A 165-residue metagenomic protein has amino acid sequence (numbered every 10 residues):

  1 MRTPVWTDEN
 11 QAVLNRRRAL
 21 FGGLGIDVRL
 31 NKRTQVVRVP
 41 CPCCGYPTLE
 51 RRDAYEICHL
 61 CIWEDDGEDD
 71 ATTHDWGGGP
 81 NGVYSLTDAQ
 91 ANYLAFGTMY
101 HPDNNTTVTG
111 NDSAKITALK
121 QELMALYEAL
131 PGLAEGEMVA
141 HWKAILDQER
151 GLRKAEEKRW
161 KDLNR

Functional and structural regions predicted by a protein language model:
M1-R33: A broadly conserved sequence feature marking short terminus-proximal activation segments in nucleic acid-centric
R2, T7, I57, D65 (+1 more regions): Short linear regulatory motifs enriched in tryptophan with gly/pro/ser
R38, Y55: Residues immediately within or flanking Cys/His clusters that coordinate Zn2+ in small zinc-binding modules
C41-C44, C58-C61: Short cysteine-rich clusters marking metal-coordination/redox-active sites
T48-L49, I62-D65: Cys/His-rich microdomains that often coordinate metals
R51-D53: Structural motif
E64-F96: Short metal-binding segments enriched for Cys and/or His
G97-R165: Long, contiguous alpha-helical scaffold regions
